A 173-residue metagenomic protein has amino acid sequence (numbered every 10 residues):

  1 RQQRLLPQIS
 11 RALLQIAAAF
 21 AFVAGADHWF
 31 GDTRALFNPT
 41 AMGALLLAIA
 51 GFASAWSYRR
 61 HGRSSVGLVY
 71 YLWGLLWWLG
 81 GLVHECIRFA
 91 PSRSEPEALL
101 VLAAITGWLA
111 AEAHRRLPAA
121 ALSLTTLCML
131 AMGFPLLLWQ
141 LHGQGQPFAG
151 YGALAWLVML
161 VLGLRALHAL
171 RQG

Functional and structural regions predicted by a protein language model:
R1-G173: Alpha-helical transmembrane segments of multi-pass membrane proteins
